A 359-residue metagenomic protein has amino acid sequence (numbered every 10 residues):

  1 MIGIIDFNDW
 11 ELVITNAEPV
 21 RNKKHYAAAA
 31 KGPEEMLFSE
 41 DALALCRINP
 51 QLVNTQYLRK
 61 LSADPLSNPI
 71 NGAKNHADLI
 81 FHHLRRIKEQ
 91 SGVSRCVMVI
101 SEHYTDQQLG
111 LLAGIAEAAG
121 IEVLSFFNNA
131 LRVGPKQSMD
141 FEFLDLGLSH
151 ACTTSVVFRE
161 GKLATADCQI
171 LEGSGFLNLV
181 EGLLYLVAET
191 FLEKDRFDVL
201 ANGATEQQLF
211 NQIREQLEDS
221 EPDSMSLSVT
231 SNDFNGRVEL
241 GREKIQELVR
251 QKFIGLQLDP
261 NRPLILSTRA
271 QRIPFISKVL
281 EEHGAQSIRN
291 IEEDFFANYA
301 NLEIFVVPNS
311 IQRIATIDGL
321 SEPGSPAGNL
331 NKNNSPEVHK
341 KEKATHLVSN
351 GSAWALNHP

Functional and structural regions predicted by a protein language model:
M1-A30, K136-A166, I213-M225: Gly/Thr-rich phosphate-binding beta-strand-loop-beta motif of the actin/hexokinase/Hsp70
W10-V99, L217-E221: Conserved phosphate-binding loops in N-terminal lobes of ATP-dependent enzymes of the actin/Hsp70/sugar-kinase
N75-S138, F158: Active-site neighborhood for divalent-cation/phosphate handling
L84-C96, T190-N202, V249-L264: Phosphate/pyrophosphate-binding loops at sites that engage ATP/ADP/AMP, CoA/4′-phosphopantetheine, polyphosphate
D145-A164, L302-L347: Extended, charge-rich low-complexity interaction segments
F158-G241, T268-I273: Phosphate-binding glycine-rich/basic clefts of nucleotide- and phosphate-handling proteins, predominantly
E218-N329, G351, A355-L356: Helical "lid/coupling" subdomains associated with nucleotide-phosphate turnover
E342-P359: Forkhead-associated
